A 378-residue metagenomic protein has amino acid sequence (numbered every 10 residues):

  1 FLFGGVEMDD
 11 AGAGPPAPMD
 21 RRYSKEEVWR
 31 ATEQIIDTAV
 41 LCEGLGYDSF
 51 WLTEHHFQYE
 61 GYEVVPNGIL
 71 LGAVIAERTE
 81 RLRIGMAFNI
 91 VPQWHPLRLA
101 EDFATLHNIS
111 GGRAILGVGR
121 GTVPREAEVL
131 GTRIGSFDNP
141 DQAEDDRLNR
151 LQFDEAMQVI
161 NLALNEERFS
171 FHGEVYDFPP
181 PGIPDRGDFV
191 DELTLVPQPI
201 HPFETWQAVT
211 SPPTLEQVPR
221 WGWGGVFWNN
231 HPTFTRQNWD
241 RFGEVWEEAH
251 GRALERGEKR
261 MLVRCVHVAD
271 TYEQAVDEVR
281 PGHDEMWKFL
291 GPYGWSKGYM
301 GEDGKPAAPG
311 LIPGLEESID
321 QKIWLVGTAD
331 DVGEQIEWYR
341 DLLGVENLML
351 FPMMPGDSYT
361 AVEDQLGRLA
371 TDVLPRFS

Functional and structural regions predicted by a protein language model:
F1, F50-L52, R83-M86, A114-V118 (+4 more regions): Hydrophobic faces of well-ordered beta-strands that scaffold small-molecule active sites in alpha/beta enzyme cores
F1-R81, F203: N-terminal beta1-alpha1-beta2 module of alpha/beta enzyme domains
F1-Y23, F137-L195, F234-V345: An alpha-helical appendage that flanks or caps ligand/catalytic pockets
A17-E33, N89-L97, P199-T210, V266-A269 (+1 more regions): Active-site mouth loops of central-metabolism enzymes
C42, G46, E54, I75 (+10 more regions): Conserved, mostly hydrophobic/aromatic
E43-G44, A73-E80, F103, H107-R113 (+3 more regions): Acidic (Asp/Glu)-rich catalytic clusters
Y62-M86, Q152, G367-S378: Alpha-helix-loop-beta-strand connector modules within alpha/beta enzyme cores
A208-F234, N238: A conserved active-site cap/scaffold subdomain adjacent to cofactor or substrate pockets
